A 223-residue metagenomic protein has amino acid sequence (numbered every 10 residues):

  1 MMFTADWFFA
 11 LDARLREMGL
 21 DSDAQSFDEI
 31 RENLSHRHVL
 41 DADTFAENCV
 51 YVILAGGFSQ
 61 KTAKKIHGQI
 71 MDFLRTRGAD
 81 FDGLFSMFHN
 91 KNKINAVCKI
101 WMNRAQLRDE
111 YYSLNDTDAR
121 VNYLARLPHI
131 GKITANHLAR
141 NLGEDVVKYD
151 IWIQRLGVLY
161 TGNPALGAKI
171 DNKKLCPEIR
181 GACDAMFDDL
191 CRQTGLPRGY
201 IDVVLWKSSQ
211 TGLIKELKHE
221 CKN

Functional and structural regions predicted by a protein language model:
M1-H36, I94-W101, S113-N223: C-terminal accessory module of base-excision DNA glycosylases/AP lyases that mediates lesion recognition and DNA
M1-M87: Structure-specific DNA junction-binding interface
A42-D43, E47, Q60-K64, N90 (+4 more regions): Alpha-helix N-cap/helix-initiation sites
L54-T62, R75, A105, V146 (+2 more regions): Short alpha-helix boundary/capping elements
Q60-P128: Alpha-helical ds-nucleic-acid-binding substructure associated with the helix-hairpin-helix region of base-excision DNA
